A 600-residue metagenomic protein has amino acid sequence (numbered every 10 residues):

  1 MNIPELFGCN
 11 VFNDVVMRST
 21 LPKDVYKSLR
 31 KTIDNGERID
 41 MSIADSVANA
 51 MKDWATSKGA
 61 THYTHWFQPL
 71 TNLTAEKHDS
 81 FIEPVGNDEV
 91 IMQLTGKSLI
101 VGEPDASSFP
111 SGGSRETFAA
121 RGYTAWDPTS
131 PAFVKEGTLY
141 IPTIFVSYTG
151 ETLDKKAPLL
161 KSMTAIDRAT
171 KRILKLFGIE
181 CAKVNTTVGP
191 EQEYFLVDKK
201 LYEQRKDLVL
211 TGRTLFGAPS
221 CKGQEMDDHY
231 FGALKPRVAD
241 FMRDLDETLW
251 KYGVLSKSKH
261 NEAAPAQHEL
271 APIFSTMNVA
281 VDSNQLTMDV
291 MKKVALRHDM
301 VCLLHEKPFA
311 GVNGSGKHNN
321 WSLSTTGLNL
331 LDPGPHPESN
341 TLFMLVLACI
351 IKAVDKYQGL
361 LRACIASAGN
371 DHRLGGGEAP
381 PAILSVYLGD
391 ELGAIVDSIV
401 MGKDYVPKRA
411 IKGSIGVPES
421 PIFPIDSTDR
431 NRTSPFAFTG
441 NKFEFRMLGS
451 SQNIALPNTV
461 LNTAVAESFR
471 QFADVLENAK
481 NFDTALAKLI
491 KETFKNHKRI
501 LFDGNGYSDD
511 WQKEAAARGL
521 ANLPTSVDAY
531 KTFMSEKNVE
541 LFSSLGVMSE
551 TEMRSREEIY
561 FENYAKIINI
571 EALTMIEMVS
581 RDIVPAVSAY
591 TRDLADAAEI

Functional and structural regions predicted by a protein language model:
M1-N2: Regulatory N- and C-terminal appendages and interdomain linkers associated with kinase/kinase-like NTP transferase
L6-A119: Active-site core of metal-dependent hydrolases
K27, D34, I39, I43 (+6 more regions): C-terminal accessory/binding modules appended to enzymatic or scaffolding proteins
I43-V47, F67-P69, K97-S98, F145 (+4 more regions): Active-site-proximal loop/turn and secondary-structure-junction residues that shape catalytic pockets, frequently
N49, T61, Q285, D289 (+2 more regions): Short alpha-helical basic/polar micro-motif
N72-D88, A106-S107, R205, G212-T214 (+3 more regions): Short linear, low-complexity motifs centered on an aromatic residue
A120-L304, N313-N319, L323-F561: Glycine-rich, acidic/polar active-site loops that bind/position phosphate-bearing ligands
F561-I600: Substrate-recognition/cap regions that form aromatic- and gly/pro-loop-enriched pockets for small-molecule ligands
